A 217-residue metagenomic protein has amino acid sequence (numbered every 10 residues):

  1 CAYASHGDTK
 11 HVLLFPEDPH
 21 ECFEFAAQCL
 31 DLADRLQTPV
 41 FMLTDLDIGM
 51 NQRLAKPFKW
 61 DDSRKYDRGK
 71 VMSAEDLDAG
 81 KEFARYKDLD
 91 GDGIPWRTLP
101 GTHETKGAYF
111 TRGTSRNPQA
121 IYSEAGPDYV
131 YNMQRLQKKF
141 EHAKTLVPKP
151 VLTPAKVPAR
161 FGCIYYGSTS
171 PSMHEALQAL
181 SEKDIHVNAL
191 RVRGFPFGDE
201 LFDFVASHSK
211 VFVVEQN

Functional and structural regions predicted by a protein language model:
C1-D8: Flexible glycine/proline-rich, aromatic-decorated loop/lid segments
D8-F15: Short beta-alpha connecting loops at secondary-structure transitions that line or flank enzyme active sites
P16-H20: Short, glycine-rich nucleotide/cofactor-binding loops
F25, L30-N217: Flexible, low-complexity linker and terminal segments
